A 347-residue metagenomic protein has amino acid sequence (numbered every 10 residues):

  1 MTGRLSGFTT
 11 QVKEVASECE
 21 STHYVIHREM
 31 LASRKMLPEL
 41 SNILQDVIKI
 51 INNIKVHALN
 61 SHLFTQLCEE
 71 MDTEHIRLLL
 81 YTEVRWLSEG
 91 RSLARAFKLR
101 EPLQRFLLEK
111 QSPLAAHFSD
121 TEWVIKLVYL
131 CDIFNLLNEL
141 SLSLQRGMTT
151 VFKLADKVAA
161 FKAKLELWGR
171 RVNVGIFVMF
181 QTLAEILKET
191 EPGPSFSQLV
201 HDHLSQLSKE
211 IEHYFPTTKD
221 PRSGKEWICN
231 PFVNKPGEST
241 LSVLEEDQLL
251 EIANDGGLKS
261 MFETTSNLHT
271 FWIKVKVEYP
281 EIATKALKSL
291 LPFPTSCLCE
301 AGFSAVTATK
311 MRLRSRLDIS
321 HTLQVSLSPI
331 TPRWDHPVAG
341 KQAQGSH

Functional and structural regions predicted by a protein language model:
M1-H347: Alpha-helical structural modules in large enzymes and assemblies
